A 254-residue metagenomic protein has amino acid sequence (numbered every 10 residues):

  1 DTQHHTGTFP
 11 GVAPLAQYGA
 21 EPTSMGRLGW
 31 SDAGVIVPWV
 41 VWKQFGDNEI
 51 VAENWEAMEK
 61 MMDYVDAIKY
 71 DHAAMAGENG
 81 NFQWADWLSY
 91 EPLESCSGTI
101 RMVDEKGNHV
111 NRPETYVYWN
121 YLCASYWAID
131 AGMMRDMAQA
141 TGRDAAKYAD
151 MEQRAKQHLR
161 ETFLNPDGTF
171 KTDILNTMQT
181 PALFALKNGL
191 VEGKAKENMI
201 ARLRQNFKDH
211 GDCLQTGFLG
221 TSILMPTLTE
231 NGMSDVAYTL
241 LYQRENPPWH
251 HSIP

Functional and structural regions predicted by a protein language model:
D1-P254: Active-site core of glycosidic bond-cleaving carbohydrate-active enzymes
